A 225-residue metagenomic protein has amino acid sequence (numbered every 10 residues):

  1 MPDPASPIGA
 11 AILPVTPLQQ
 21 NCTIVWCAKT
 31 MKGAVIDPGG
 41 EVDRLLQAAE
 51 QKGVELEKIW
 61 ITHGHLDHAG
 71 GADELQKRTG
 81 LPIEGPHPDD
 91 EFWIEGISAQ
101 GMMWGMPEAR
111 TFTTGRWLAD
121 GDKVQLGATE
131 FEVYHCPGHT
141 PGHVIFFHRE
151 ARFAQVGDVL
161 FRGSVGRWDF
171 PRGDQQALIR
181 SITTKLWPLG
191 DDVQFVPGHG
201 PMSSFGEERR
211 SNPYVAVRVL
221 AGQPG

Functional and structural regions predicted by a protein language model:
M1-I8, A221-G225: Short, low-complexity, intrinsically disordered N-terminal peptides in bacterial proteins
D3-K52, I145-G157: Conserved beta-strand hairpin/beta-sheet module of binuclear metal-dependent hydrolase folds, prominently
L13-V15, M106-P107, T113-G115, H135-P137: Short Gly/Pro-enriched turn/cap motifs at secondary-structure boundaries
T30, G40-Q125, T129, R210-L220: Active-site HxH/HxHxD metal-binding segment of metal-dependent hydrolases
V35-I36, E57-G64, I83-H87, H135-G138 (+2 more regions): Active-site neighborhood of phospho(di)ester-bond hydrolases with catalytic His/Asp-centered motifs
S98-M102, K123, T129-G225: Metallo-beta-lactamase
